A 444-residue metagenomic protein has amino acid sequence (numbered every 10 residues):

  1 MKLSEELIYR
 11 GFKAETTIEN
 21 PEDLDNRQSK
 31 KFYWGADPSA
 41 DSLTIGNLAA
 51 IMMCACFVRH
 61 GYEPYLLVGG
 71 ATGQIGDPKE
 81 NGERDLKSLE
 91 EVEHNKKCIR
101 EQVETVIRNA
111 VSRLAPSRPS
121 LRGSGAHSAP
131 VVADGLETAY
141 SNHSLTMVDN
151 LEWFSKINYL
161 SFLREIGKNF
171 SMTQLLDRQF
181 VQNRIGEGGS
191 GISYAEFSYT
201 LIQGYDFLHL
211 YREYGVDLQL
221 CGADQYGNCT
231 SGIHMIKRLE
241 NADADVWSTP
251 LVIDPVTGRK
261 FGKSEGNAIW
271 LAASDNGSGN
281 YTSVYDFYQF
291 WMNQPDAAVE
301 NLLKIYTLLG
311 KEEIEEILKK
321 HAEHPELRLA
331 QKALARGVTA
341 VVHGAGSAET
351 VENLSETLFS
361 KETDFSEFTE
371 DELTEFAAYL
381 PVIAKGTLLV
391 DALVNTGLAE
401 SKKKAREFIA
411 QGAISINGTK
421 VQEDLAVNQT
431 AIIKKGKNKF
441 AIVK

Functional and structural regions predicted by a protein language model:
M1-Y33: Positively charged, low-complexity intrinsically disordered leader regions
R10, S88-L89, N95, R108-V111 (+1 more regions): Divalent-metal (Mg2+/Mn2+/Ca2+)-assisted nucleotide/phosphate chemistry catalytic cores
P21-P78, Q219-A223: N-terminal catalytic cores of NTP/NDP-binding nucleotidyl/phosphoryl-transfer enzymes
G73-N95, Q102: Active-site-proximal loop->helix
G76-E80, I157-L163, T257-E265: Short acidic, glycine/serine/threonine-rich loops at helix termini
S112-N142: Intrinsic disorder/low-complexity segments
M235-K444: Conserved nucleotide- and phosphate/pyrophosphate-binding catalytic cores in adenylate/nucleotidyl-handling enzymes
